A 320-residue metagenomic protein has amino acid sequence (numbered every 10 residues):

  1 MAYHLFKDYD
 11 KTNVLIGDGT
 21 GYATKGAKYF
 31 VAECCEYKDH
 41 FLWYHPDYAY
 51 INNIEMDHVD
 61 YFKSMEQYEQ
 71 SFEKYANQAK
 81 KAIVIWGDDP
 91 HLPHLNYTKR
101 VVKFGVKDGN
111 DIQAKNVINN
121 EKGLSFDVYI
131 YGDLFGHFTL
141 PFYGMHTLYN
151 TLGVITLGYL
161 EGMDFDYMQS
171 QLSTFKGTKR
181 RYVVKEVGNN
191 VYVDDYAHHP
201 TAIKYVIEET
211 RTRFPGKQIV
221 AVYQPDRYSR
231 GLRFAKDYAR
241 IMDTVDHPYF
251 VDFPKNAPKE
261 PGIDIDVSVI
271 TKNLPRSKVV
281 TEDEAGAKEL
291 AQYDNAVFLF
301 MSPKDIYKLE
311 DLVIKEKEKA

Functional and structural regions predicted by a protein language model:
M1-A2: Glycine-rich phosphate-binding P-loop
K7-D8, Y48-Y192, S268-S277, L290-D294: Acidic, Mg2+-coordinating active-site environments of NTP-dependent enzymes
D10-G21: Short beta-strand-centered segment that lines the nucleotide-binding/catalytic pocket of NTP-utilizing
T24, W43, A76, M242-D243 (+1 more regions): A short, aliphatic-rich alpha-helical micro-motif
K28-Y29, D47, K81, D246 (+1 more regions): Conserved acidic residues
Y29-Y37, Y192-H198: Switch II (G3) loop of P-loop NTPases
H45-E55, G216-V222: Inter-motif core of Ras-like GTPase G domains
Y97-R100, D133, T156-T178, V184-A320: ATP-dependent carboxylate-amine ligase
